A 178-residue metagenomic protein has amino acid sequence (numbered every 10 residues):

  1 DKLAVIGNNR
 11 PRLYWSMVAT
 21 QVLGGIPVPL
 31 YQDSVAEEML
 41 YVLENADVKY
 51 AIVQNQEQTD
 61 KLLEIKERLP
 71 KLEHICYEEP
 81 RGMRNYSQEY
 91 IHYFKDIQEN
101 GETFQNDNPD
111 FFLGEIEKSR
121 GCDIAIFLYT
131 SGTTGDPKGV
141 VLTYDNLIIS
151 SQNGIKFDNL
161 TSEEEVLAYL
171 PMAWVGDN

Functional and structural regions predicted by a protein language model:
D1-S34: Conserved AMP-binding/adenylate-forming
L3, T20, A51, I124 (+3 more regions): Conserved S/T- and glycine-rich ATP-binding loop of Class I adenylate-forming
G7-N9, Q54-N55, E79, D123: Helix N-cap/beta->alpha junction signal
N8-P11, L170-W174: AMP-binding (ANL) adenylation modules
V18-G25, E165, A173-N178: Conserved short alpha-helical elements in the N-terminal third of ANL/AMP-binding
V22-N100: Structural core segment of the AMP-binding/adenylate-forming
Y77, Q98-Y129, D136, N159-E165: Conserved pre-ATP/AMP-binding loop-to-beta segment of ANL
V140-T161: Conserved structural elements of the adenylate-forming
